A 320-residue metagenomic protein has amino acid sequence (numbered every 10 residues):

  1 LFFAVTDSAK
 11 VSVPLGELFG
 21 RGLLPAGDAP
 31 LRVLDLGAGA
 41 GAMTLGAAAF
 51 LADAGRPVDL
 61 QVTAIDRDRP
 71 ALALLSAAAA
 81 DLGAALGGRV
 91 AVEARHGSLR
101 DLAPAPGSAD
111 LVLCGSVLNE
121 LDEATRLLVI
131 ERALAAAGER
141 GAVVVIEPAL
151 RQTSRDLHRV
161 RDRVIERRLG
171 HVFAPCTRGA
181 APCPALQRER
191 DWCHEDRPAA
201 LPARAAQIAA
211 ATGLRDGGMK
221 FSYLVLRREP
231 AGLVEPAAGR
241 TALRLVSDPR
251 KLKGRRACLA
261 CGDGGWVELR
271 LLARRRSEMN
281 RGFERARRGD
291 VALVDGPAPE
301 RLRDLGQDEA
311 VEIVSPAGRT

Functional and structural regions predicted by a protein language model:
L1-G22: Class I SAM-dependent methyltransferase Rossmann-like catalytic core, especially the SAM/SAH-binding loop
A29-G39: Conserved class I S-adenosyl-L-methionine
A40-P57: Conserved SAM-binding loop of SAM-dependent methyltransferases across substrates and taxa, primarily the Class I
D68: Conserved SAM/SAH-binding beta-strand->alpha-helix loop
A73-P104: S-adenosyl-L-methionine
D110-A124: A short SAM/SAH-binding and catalytic strip from SAM-dependent methyltransferases
E139-P148: Conserved beta-strand signature within the Rossmann-like core of class I S-adenosyl-L-methionine
A205-T320: C-terminal lobe and adjacent flexible extensions of AdoMet/dcAdoMet transferase-like proteins
